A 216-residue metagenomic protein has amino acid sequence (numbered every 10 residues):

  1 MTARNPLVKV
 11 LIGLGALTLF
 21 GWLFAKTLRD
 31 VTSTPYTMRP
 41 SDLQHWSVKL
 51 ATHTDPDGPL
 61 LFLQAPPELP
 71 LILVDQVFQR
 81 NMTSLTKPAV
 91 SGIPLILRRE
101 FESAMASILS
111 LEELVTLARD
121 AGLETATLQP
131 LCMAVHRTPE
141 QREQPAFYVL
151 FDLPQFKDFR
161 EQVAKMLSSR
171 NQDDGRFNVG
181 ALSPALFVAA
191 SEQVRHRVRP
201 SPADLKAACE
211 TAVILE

Functional and structural regions predicted by a protein language model:
M1-A16: N-terminal Sec-pathway targeting helices
G21-E216: Histidine-dependent nucleotide/RNA phosphoesterase domain, centered on the 2H-phosphoesterase fold with its duplicated
